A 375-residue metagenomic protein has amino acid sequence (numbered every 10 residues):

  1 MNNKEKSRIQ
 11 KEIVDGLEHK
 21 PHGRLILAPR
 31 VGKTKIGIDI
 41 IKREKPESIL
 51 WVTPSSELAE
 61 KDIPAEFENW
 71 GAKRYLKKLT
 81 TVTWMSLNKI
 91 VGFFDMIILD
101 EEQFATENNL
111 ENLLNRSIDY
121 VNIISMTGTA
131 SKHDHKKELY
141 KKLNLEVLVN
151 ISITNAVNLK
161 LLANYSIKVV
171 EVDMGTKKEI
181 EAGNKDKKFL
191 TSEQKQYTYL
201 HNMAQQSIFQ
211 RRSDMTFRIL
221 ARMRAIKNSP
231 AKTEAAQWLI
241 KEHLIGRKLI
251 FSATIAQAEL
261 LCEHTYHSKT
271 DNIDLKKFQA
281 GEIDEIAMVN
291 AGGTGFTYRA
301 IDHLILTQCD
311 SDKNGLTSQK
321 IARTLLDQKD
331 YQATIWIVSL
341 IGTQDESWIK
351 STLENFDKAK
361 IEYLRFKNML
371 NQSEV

Functional and structural regions predicted by a protein language model:
M1-I26: Conserved pre-motif I regulatory segment
P29-F67, K132, T254-A256: Conserved Walker A/P-loop ATP-binding site and its immediately adjacent core in helicase/helicase-like ATPase domains
W51, T80-T81, V121-G128, E285-M288: Structural recognition of the conserved hydrophobic beta-strand(s) that form the central parallel beta-sheet of P-loop
V52-F93: Inter-Walker segment of RecA-like/P-loop motor cores
K77-N115, M288-N290: Conserved RecA-like ASCE ATPase "motif II neighborhood" in helicase/translocase motors
F104-S166: Post-DEXD/H (motif II) to motif III coupling segment of the RecA-like Helicase ATP-binding lobe
N202-D284: Conserved helicase/translocase motor-coupling segment
H264-K360: Conserved RecA-like P-loop NTPase helicase motor core
